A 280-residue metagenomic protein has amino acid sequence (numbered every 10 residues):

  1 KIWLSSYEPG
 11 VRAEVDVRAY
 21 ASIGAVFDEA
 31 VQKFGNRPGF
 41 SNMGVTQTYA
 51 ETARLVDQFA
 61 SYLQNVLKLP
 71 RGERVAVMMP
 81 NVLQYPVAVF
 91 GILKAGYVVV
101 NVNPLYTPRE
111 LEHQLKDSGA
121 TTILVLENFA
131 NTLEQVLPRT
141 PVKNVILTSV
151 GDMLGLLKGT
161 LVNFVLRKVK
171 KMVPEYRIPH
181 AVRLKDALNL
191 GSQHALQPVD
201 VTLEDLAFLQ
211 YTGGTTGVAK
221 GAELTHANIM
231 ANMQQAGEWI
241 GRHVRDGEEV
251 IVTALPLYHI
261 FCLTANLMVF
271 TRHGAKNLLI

Functional and structural regions predicted by a protein language model:
V17-A19, N36-P70, A76-V82, P86-F90 (+1 more regions): Conserved AMP-binding/adenylate-forming core of the ANL superfamily
F27-A30, F40, T52, V56-F59 (+8 more regions): Adenylate-forming
T48-A50, P198, A207-Q234: Conserved AMP-binding A3 loop
A53-F59, A187-H194, A222-H243: Conserved structural elements of the adenylate-forming
E73-R74, P80-V100, P104-P108, K116-T122 (+3 more regions): A short helix-loop-beta submotif of the ANL/AMP-binding
K94-D186: Structural core segment of the AMP-binding/adenylate-forming
E175-Y211, V218, H243-V250: Conserved pre-ATP/AMP-binding loop-to-beta segment of ANL
M230-V250, Y258-I280: Conserved AMP-binding/adenylation subdomain of ANL enzymes
